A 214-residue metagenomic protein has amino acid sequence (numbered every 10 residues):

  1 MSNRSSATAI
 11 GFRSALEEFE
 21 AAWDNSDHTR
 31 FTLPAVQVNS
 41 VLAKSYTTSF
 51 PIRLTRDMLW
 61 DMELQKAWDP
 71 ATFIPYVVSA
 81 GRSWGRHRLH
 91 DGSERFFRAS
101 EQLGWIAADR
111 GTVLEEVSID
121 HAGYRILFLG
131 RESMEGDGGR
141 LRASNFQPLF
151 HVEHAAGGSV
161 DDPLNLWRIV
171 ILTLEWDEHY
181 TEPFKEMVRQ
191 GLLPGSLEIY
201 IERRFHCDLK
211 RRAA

Functional and structural regions predicted by a protein language model:
M1-S5, D161-L164: Eukaryotic non-globular interaction segments with acidic/serine-rich, low-complexity composition and alpha-helical
S2-H90: Hydrophobic ligand-binding cavity/cleft-lining segments
S45-R56, L114, P183-G191: C-terminal and inter-domain tail/linker signature
F50, H90-G92, G158-D162: Short, solvent-exposed loop/turn segments that connect beta-strands within catalytic domains and beta-strand-rich
I74, S100-I119, E178, K185-I199: Charged, low-complexity, intrinsically disordered terminal regions
R82-G139: Glycine-rich portal/gate segments that line the openings of hydrophobic small-molecule binding cavities
L129-I199: Beta-strand/loop substructures that line and gate deep hydrophobic ligand-binding cavities in soluble
L193-A214: C-terminal or internal capping secondary-structure element at the end of a domain, subdomain, or sheet
